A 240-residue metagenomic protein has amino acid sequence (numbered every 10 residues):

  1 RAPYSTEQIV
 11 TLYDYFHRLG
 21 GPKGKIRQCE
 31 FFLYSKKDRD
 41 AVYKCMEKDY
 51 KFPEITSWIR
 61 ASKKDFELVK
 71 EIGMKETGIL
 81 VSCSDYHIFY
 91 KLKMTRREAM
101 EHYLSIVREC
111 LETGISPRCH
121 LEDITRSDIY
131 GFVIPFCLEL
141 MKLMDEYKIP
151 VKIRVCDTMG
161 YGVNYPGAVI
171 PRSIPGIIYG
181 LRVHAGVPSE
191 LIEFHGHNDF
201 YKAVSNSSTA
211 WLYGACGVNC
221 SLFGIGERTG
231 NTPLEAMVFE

Functional and structural regions predicted by a protein language model:
R1-E240: Catalytic cores and adjacent flexible loops of soluble metabolic enzymes that perform enolate/carbanion chemistry on
